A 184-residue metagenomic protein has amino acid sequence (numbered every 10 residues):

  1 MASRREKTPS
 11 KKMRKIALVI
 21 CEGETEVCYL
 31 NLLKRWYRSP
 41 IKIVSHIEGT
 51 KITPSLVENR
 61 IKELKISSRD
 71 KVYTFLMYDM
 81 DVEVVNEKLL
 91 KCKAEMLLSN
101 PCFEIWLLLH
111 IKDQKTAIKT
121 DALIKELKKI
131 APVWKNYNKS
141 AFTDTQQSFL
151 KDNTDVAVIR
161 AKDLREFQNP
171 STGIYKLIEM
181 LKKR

Functional and structural regions predicted by a protein language model:
A2-I16, V27, N31-E48, I61-F75 (+1 more regions): C-terminal accessory helical subdomains adjacent to catalytic cores in phosphodiester- and nucleotide-handling enzymes
V19: Conserved SAM-binding loop
E22-G23: Helix N-cap/beta->alpha junction signal
T50-V57: Eukaryotic endosomal/vacuolar membrane-trafficking regulators centered on PX-domain-mediated PI3P pathways
